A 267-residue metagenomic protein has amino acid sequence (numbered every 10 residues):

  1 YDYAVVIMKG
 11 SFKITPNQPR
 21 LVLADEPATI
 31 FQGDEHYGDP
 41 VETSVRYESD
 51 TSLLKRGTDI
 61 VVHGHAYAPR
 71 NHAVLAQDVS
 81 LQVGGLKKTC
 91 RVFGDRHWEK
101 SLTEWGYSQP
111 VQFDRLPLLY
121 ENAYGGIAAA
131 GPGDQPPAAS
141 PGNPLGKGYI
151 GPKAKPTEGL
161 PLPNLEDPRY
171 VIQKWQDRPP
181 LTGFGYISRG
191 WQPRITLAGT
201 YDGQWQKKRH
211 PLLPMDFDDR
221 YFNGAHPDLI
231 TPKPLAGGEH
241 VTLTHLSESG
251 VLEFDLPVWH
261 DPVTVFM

Functional and structural regions predicted by a protein language model:
Y1-M267: Extended intrinsically disordered or low-complexity segments
